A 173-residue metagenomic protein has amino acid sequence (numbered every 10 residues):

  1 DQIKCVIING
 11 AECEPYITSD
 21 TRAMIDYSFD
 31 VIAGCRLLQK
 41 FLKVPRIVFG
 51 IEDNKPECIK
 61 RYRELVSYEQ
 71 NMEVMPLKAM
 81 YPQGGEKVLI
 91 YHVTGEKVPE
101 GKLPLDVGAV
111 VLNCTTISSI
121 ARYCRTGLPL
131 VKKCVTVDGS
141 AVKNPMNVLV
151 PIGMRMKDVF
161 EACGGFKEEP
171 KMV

Functional and structural regions predicted by a protein language model:
D1-I3: Conserved oxyanion/phosphate-binding beta-strand-loop segments in alpha/beta enzyme cores
V6-D20, A141: Gly-rich Lys/Arg/Thr-decorated short loops/hinges at beta-loop-alpha junctions or inter-strand turns that position
C13-E14, L37-F41, V48-N54: Short connector loops at secondary-structure junctions
S19-D30, P151: Short alpha-helix boundary/capping segments
D20-I25, F41-V44, G50: Metallocofactor- and cofactor-centric catalytic cores in central/energy metabolism, strongly enriched
I25-F41: Histidine-anchored nucleotide/phosphate-binding helix
P45-M156, A162-E169: Hydrophobic alpha-helical positions that pack around
K171-V173: Short, intrinsically disordered, charge-balanced linker/junction segments flanking boundaries in proteins
